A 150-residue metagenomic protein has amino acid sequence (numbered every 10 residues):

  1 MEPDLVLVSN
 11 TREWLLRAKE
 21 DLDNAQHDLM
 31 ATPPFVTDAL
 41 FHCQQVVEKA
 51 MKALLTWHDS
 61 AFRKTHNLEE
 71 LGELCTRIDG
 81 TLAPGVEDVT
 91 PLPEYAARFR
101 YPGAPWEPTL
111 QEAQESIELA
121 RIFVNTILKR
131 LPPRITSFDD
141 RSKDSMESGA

Functional and structural regions predicted by a protein language model:
M1-A150: Terminal alpha-helical segments
